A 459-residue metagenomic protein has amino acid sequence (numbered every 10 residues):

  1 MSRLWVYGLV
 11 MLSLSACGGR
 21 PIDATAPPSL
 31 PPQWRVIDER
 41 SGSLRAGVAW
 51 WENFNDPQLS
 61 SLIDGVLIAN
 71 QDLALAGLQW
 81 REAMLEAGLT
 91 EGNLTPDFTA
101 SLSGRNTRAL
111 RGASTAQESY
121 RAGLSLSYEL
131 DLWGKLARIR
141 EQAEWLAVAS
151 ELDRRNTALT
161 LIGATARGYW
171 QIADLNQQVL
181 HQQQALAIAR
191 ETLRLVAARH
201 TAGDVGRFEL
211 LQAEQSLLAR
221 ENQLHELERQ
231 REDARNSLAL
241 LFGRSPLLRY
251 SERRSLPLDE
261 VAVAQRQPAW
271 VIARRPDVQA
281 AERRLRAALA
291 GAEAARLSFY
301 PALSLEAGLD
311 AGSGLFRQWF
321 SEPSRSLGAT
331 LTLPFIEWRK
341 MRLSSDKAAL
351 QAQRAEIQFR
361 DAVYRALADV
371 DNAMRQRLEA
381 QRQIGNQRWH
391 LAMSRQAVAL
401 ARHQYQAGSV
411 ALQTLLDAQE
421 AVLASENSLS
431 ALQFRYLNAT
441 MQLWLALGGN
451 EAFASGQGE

Functional and structural regions predicted by a protein language model:
S2-I68, E144, E228-A273, L445-E459: Terminal intrinsically disordered/low-complexity segments used for targeting and assembly
A49, P57, L62, M84 (+7 more regions): Small/polar-residue-enriched beta-strand and adjacent coil segments characteristic of outer-membrane beta-barrel
L136, W145, E151-Q267, Q376 (+5 more regions): Periplasmic alpha-helical coiled-coil/stalk elements that build and connect Gram-negative outer-membrane
H200-D204, Y405-S409, A446-N450: A short glycine-centered flexible hinge/capping loop motif at secondary-structure junctions
L227, P276-D277, L432: Metallo-beta-lactamase
V271, L331, A348, A355 (+10 more regions): Hydrophobic, well-ordered secondary-structure elements that form the walls of internal hydrophobic environments
